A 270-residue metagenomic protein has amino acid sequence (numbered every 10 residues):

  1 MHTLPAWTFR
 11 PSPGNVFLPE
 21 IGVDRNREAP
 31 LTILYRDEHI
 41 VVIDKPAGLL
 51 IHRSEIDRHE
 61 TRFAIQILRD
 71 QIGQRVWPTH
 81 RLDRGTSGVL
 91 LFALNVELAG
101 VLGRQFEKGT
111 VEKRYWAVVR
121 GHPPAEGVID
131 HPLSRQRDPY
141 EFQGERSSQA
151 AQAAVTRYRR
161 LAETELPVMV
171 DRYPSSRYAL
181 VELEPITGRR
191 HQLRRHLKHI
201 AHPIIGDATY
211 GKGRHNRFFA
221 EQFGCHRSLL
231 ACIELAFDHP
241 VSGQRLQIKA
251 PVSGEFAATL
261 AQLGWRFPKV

Functional and structural regions predicted by a protein language model:
M1-V270: RNA pseudouridine synthases
